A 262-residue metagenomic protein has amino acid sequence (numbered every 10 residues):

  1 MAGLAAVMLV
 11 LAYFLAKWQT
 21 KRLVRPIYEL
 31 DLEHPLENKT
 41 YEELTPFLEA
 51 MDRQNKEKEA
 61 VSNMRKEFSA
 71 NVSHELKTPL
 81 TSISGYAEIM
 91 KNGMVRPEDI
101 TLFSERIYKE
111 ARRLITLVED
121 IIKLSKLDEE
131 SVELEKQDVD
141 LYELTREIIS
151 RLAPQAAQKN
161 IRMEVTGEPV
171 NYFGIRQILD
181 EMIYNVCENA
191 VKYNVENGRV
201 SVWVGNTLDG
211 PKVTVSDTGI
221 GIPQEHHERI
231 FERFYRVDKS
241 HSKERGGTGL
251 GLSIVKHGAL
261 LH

Functional and structural regions predicted by a protein language model:
M1-S69, S84-K91, R96, E105 (+6 more regions): Membrane-proximal HAMP signal-relay module
K109-L114: Short alpha-helical segment of the dimerization/phosphotransfer core of two-component systems
E129-L134, G167, N171-Q177: Conserved micro-motifs of the catalytic ATP-binding
E135-S150, M163: A conserved beta-strand-to-alpha-helix junction within the catalytic ATP-binding
Q155-V165: Short conserved segments within the C-terminal catalytic ATPase subdomain
A190-V191: Short helix-loop "hinge" at the ATP-lid/N-box region of the Bergerat-fold HATPase_c
N197-D209: Short beta-strand/loop element within the Bergerat-fold HATPase_c
D217: Acidic ATP/Mg2+-coordinating residue in the GHKL
